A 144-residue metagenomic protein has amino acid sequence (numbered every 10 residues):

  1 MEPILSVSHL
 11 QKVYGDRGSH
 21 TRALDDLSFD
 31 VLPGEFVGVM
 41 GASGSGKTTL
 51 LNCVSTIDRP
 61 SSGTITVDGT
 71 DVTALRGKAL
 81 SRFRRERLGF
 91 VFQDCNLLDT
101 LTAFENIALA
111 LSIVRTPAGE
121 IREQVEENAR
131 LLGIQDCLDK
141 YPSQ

Functional and structural regions predicted by a protein language model:
M1-I4, V13-D26, R76: A short, flexible loop at the N-terminus of ABC-type nucleotide-binding domains that lies
G18-T21, V72-L88, A118-G119: ABC ATPase NBD coupling module
M40-A42: The feature captures the beta-strand-to-loop junction immediately N-terminal to the Walker
S55: Helix-to-loop junction immediately C-terminal to a conserved catalytic motif
T64-T66, T70: ATP-binding/catalytic-site motifs of ATP-hydrolyzing domains
T70-D71, G119-L138: Conserved ABC ATPase "signature" region
A79, Y141-Q144: Conserved ABC ATPase signature
L101-A110: Short coil-to-helix segment of the ABC ATPase nucleotide-binding domain corresponding to the Q-loop/switch region
